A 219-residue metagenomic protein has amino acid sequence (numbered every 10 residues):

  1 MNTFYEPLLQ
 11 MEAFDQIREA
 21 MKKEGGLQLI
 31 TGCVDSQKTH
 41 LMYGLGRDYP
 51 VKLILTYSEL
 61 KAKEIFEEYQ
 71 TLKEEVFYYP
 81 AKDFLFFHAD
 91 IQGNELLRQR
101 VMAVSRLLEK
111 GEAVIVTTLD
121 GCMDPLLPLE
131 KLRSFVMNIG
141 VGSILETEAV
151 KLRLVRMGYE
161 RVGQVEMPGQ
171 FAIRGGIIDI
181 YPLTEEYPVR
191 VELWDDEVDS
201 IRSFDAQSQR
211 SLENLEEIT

Functional and structural regions predicted by a protein language model:
M1-T219: ASCE RecA-like P-loop NTPase motor cores that couple ATP hydrolysis to mechanical translocation on nucleic acids
